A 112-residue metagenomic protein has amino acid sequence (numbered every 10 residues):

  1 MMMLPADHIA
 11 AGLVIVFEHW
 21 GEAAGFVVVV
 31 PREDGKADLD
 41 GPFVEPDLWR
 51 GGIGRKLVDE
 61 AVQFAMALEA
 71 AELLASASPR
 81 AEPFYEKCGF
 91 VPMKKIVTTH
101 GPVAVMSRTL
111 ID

Functional and structural regions predicted by a protein language model:
M1-D40, E45, V58-D59: Acetyl-CoA-dependent GNAT
F26, G51-V58, A104-I111: Accessory recognition modules or surfaces
F26, L48, F84-Y85, F90: Conserved hydrophobic/aromatic "anchor" residues that stabilize well-ordered secondary structure elements
R32-D34, D47, R80-E82, I111: Short coil/turn motifs at secondary-structure junctions
V44, R50-Q63, K87: Conserved acetyl-CoA-binding loop-helix of GNAT-fold acetyltransferases
G54, V58, P79-P83, V97-A104: Short glycine/proline-centered loop/turn elements that form peptide/ligand docking sites
A65-S78: Conserved GNAT acetyl-CoA-binding A-motif
L74-S76, V91-R108: Conserved catalytic-core motifs of GNAT/GCN5-like acyltransferases
